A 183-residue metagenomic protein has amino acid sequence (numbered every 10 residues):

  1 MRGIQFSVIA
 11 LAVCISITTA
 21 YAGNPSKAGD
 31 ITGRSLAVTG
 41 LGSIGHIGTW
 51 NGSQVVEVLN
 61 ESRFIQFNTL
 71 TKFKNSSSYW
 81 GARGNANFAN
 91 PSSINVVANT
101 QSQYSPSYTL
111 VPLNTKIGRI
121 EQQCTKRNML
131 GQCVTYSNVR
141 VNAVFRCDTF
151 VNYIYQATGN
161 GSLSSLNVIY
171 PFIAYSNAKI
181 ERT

Functional and structural regions predicted by a protein language model:
M1-V8: Bacterial N-terminal signal peptides that target proteins for export
V8-S16: Bacterial N-terminal signal peptides
Y21-G52, V111, T115, Q122 (+1 more regions): ...with weaker cross-activation on analogous glycine-rich loops/strands in unrelated enzymes
P25-F88, V139: Glycine-rich catalytic cores of cysteine/serine-nucleophile enzymes that process amide/ester linkages in cell-envelope
G29, G45, G52, P91-V97 (+1 more regions): Extracytoplasmic/secreted envelope proteins and their assembly/folding machinery, especially bacterial periplasmic
L36, L59, K74-S77, A98-Y108 (+2 more regions): Sec/Tat-exported extracytoplasmic proteins
A89-M129: A structural motif
T115-T183: Activation targets extended, charge/polar-rich intrinsically disordered C-terminal tails
